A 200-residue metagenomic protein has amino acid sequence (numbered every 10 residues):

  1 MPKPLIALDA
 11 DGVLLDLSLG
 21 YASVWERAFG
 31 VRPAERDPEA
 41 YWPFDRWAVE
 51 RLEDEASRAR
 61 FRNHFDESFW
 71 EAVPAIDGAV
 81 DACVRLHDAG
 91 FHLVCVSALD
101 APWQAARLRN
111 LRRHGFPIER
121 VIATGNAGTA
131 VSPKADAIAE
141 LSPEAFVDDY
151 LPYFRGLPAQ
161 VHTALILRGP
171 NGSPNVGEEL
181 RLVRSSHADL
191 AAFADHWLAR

Functional and structural regions predicted by a protein language model:
M1-S57: Active-site neighborhood of HAD-like aspartate-dependent phosphohydrolases
D45-G78, F91: Metal-dependent phosphoesterase signature
W70-E71, A79-N110, V121-T124: Substrate-recognition element of Asp-dependent hydrolases with the DxDx(T/V) motif
C83-H87, A139, P158: Surface-exposed amphipathic alpha-helices with a cationic face
H92-V94, I118, E144, T163-A164: Hydrophobic anchor at the start of a short beta-strand that flanks the dinucleotide cofactor-binding loop
D100-A145, L151-R155: Substrate-recognition "cap/lid" segment bordering the active-site pocket of phosphatases
R109, R113-T124, E178-L198: Structural recognition of alpha->loop->beta junctions
P143-S185: Acidic, Mg2+-coordinating phosphoryl-transfer loop and its flanking beta/alpha structural elements, shared across
